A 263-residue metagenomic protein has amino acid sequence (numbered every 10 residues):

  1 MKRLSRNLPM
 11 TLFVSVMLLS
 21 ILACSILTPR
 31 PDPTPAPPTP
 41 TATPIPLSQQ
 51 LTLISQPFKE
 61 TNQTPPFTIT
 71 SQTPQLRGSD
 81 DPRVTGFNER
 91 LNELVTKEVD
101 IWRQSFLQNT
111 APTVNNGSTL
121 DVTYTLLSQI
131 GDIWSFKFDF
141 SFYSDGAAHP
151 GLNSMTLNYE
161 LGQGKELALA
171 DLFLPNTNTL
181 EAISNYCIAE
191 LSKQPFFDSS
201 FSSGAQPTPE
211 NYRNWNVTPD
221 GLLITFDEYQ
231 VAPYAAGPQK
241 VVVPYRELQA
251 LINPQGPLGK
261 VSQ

Functional and structural regions predicted by a protein language model:
R3-L12: Bacterial N-terminal signal peptides that target proteins for export
S20-A23: C-terminal motif of bacterial Sec signal peptides marking the signal peptidase cleavage site
S25-Q263: Compositionally biased intrinsically disordered regions enriched in Thr/Gly
